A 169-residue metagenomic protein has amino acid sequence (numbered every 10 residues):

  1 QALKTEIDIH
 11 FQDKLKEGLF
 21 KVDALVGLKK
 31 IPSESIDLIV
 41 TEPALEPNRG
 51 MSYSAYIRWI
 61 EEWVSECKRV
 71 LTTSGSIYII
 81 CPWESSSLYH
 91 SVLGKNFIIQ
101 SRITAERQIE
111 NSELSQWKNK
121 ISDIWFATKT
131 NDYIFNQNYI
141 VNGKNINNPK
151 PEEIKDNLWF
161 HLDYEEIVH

Functional and structural regions predicted by a protein language model:
Q1-H169: Core catalytic lobe of class I
